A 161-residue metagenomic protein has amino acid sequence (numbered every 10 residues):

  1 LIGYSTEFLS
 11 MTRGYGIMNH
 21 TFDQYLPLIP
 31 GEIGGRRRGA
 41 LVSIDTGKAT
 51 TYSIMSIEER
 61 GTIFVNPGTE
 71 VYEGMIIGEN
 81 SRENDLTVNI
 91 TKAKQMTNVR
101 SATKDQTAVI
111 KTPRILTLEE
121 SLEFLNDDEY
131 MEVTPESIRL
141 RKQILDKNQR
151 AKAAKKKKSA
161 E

Functional and structural regions predicted by a protein language model:
L1-E161: Accessory interaction regions appended to the cores of large information-processing enzymes
